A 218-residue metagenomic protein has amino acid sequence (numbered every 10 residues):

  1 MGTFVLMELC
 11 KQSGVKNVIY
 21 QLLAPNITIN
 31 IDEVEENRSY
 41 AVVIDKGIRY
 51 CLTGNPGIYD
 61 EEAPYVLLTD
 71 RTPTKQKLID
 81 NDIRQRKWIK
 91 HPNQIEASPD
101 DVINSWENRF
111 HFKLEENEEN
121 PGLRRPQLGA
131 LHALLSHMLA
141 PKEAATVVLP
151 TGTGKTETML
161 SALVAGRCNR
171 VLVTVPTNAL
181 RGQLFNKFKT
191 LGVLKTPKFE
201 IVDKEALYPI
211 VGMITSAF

Functional and structural regions predicted by a protein language model:
G2-V148, E157-G166, N186, T190 (+1 more regions): ATP-dependent helicase/translocase motor core
T153-G154: ATP-binding Walker
R170-T177: Conserved RecA-like ASCE P-loop NTPase motor core of nucleic-acid helicases/translocases
A179-T215: Conserved helix-turn-beta segment of the N-terminal RecA-like "Helicase ATP-binding" lobe in SF1/SF2 helicases
